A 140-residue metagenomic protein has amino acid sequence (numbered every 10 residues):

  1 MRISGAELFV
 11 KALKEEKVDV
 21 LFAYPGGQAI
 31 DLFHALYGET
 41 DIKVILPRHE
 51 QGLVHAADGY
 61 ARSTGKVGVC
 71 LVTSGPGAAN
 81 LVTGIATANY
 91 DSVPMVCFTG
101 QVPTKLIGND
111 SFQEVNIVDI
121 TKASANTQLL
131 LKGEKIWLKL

Functional and structural regions predicted by a protein language model:
M1-L140: N-terminal alpha/beta PP-like core and its mobile active-site loop of ThDP/TPP-dependent enzymes
